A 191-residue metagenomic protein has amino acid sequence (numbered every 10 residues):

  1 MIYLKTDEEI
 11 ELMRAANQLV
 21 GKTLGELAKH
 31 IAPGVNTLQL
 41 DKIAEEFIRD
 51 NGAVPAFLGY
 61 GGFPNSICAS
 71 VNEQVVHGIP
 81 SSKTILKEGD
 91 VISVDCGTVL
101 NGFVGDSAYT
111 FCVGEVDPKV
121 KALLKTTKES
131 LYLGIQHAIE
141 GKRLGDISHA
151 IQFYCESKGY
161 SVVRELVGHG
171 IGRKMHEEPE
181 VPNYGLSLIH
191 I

Functional and structural regions predicted by a protein language model:
M1-I189: Active-site neighborhoods and metal-handling regions in enzymes and metal-associated proteins
